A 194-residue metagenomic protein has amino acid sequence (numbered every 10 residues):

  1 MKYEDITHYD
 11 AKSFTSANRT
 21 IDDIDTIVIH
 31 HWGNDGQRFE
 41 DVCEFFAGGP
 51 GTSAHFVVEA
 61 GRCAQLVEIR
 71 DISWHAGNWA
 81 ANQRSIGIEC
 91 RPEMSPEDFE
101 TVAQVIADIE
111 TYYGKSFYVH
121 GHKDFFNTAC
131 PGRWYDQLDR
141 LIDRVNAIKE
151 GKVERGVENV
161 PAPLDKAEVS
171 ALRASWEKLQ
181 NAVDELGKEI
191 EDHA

Functional and structural regions predicted by a protein language model:
M1-G77, A81-N82, W134: N-terminal catalytic cores of peptidoglycan-degrading enzymes
M1-I24, R91-W176, Q180, E189-A194: Basic/polar, cationic surfaces and motifs that engage anionic cell-wall and phosphate/carboxylate ligands
I29, I88, H122: Conserved, mostly hydrophobic/aromatic
V57, G87, H120: Generic enzyme active-site microenvironment
N82-C90: Glycine-rich, often proline-containing surface loops adjacent to acidic residues and nearby aromatics that form
